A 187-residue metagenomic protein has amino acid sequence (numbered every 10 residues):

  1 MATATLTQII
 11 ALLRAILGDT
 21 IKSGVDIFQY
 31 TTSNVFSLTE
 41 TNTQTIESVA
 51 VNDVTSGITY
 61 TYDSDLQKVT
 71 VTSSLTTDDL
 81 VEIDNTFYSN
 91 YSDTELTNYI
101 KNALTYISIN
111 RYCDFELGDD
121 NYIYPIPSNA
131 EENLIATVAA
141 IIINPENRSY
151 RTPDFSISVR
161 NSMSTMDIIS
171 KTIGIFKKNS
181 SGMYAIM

Functional and structural regions predicted by a protein language model:
M1-N129, G174, K178-M187: Conserved short "hinge" loops at termini or chain/domain junctions
Y112-E116, N144-F155: Short, solvent-exposed secondary-structure capping/transition elements
N129-N147: Elongated alpha-helical scaffolds
R151-S162, M187: Long amphipathic alpha-helical coiled-coil segments
N161-K171: Eukaryote-specific, cytoplasm-facing alpha-helical/coiled-coil scaffolding segments in long proteins
